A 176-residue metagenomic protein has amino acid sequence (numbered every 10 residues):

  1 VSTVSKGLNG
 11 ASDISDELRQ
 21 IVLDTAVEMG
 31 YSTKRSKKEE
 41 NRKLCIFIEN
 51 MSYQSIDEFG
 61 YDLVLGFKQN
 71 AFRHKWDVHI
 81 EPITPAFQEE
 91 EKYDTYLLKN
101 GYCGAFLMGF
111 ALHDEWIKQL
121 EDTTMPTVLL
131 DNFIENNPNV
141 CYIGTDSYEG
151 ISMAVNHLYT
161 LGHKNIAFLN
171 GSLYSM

Functional and structural regions predicted by a protein language model:
V1-N41: N-terminal helix-turn-helix DNA-binding module of bacterial transcription factors
D24-T33, C45-N50, L63-H79, E121-L129 (+1 more regions): Bacterial carbohydrate/catabolite-sensing allosteric modules
E39-S55: Interdomain hinge and pocket-entrance segments immediately C-terminal to HTH DNA-binding domains
Y53-F59, A86-Q88, M176: Short, flexible/disordered intra-domain loops and linkers
G66, K92-Y93, E115-L120: A short acidic, amphipathic alpha-helical/loop segment
D77-K99, I151: Structural motif
T84-Q88, M108-H113: Short beta->alpha connector loops
C103-G104: Conserved acidic residues
